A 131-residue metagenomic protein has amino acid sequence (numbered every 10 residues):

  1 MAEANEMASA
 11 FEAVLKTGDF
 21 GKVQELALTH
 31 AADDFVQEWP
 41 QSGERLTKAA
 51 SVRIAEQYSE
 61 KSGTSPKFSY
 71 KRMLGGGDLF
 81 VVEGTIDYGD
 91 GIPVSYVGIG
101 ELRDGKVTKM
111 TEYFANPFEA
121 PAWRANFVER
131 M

Functional and structural regions predicted by a protein language model:
A2-D34: Short acidic-aromatic low-complexity motifs
E3, R53-M131: A beta-strand edge to alpha-helix "cap/lid" segment located at domain peripheries
A8-L15, A31, S51, A55-S59 (+1 more regions): Hydrophobic alpha-helical core bundles mediating ligand binding, dimerization, or RNAP-core interactions
G21, L46, T108: Short, flexible micro-motifs
Q24-G76: A solvent-exposed, acidic/Ser-Thr-rich amphipathic alpha-helical stretch
